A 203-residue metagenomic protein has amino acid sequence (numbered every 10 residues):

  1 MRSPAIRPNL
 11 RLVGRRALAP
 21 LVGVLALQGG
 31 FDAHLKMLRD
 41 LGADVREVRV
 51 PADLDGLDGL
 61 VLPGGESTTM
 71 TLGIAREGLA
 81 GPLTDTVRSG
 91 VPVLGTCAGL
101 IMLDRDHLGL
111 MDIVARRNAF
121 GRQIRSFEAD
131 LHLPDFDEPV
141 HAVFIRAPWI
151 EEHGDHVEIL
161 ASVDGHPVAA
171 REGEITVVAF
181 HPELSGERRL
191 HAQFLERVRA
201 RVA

Functional and structural regions predicted by a protein language model:
M1-R76, T84-D85, R188-A203: N-terminal beta1-alpha1 cap of cysteine-dependent amidohydrolase-like domains
R2-G14, W149-A203: C-terminal and late-domain segments of enzyme folds
L18-L21, E138-P139, R171-T176: Beta-strand-turn-beta hairpins that frame and shape the catalytic cleft of phosphate-ester-processing enzymes
L27, A98, F180: Cofactor-binding loop segments of dinucleotide-utilizing enzymes, especially the Rossmann-like FAD- and NAD(P)+-binding
V61-P63, L94, F144, V177-A179: Structural motif
E66-H132: Cysteine-nucleophile active-site neighborhood
D106-H166: Pocket-forming structural segment of enzyme catalytic cores
